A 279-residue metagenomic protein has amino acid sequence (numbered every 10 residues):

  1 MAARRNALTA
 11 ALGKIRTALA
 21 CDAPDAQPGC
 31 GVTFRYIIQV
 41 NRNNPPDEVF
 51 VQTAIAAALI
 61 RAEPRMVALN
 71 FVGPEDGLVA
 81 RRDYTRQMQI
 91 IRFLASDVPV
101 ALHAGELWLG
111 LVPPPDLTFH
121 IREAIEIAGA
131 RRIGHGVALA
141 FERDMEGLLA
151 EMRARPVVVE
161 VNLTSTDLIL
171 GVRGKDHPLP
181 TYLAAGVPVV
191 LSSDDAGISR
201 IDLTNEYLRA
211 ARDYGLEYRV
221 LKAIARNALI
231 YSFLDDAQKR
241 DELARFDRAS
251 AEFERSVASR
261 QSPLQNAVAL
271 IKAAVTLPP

Functional and structural regions predicted by a protein language model:
M1-R86: Metal-coordinating catalytic core of metallo-dependent amide/deamination hydrolases
F34-V40, V67-F71, V100-H103, R131-H135 (+2 more regions): Hydrophobic faces of well-ordered beta-strands that scaffold small-molecule active sites in alpha/beta enzyme cores
I38-N44, G73-G77, A104-W108, G129 (+3 more regions): Active-site-proximal loop/turn and secondary-structure-junction residues that shape catalytic pockets, frequently
T53-L69, D116-G134, T181-V189, E206-L221: Structural recognition of alpha->loop->beta junctions
A57, A62-A130: Acidic, glycine-rich loop-and-beta core segments that form the ion-binding/anion-interacting portion of active sites
A80-D83, W108-I125, F141-E151, I169-P180 (+1 more regions): Histidine/acidic-residue-rich catalytic or RNA/ligand-binding cores of hydrolases and nuclease-related proteins
P99-G110, V187-L203: Short acidic/histidine-rich active-site segments
P188, N205, G215-P279: Mid-to-C-terminal alpha-helical segments outside catalytic/metal-binding sites
